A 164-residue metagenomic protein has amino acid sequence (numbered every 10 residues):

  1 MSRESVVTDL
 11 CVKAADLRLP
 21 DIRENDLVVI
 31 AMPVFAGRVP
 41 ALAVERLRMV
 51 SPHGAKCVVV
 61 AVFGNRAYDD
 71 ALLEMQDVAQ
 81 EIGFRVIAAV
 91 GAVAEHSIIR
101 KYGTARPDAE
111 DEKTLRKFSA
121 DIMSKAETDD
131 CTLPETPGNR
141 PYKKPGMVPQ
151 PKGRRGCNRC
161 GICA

Functional and structural regions predicted by a protein language model:
M1-K13, L17-G146: FMN-binding flavodoxin-like domain, especially the glycine-rich phosphate-binding loop
Q150-A164: Cysteine-centered iron-sulfur cluster-binding motifs in ferredoxin-type domains/subunits of redox enzymes
